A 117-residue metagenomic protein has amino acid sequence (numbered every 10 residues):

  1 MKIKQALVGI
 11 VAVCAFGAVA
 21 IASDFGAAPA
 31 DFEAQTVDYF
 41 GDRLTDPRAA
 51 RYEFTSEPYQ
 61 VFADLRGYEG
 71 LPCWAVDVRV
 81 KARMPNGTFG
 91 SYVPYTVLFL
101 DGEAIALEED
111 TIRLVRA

Functional and structural regions predicted by a protein language model:
M1-I10: Bacterial N-terminal signal peptides that target proteins for export
G9-A12, A50: Enrichment for repetitive, rod-forming helical segments
G9-I10, A18-A20: Cleavable N-terminal signal peptides
V19-A117: Cystatin/cathelin-like cysteine-protease inhibitor module
